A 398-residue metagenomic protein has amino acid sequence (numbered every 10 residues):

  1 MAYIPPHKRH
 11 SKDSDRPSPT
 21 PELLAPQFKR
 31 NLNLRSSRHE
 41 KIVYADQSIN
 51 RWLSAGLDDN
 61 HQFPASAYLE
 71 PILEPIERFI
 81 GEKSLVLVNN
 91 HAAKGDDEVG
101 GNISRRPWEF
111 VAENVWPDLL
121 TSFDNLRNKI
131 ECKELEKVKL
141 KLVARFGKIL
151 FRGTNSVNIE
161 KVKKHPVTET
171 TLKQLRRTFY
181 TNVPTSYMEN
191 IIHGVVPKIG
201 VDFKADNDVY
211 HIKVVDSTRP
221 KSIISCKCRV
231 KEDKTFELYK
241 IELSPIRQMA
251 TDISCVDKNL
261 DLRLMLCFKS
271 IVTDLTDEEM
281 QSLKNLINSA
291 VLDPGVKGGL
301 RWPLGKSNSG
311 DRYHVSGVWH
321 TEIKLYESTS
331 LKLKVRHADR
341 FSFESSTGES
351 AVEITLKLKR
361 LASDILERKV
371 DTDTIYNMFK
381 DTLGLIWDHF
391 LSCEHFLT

Functional and structural regions predicted by a protein language model:
M1-S37: Low-complexity, prion-like intrinsically disordered regions of RNA granule-associated mRNA regulation factors, enriched
N31-T398: Phosphate-end processing signature that detects enzymes handling 5′-triphosphorylated RNA and polyphosphate
